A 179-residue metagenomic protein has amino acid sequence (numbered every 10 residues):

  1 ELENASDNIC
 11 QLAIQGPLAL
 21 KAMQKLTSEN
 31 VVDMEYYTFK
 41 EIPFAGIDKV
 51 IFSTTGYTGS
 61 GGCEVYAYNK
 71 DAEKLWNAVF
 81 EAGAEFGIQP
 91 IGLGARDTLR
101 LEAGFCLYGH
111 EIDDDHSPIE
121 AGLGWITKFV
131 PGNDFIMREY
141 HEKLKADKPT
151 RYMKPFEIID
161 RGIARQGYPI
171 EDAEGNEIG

Functional and structural regions predicted by a protein language model:
E1-G179: Conserved, structured C-terminal
